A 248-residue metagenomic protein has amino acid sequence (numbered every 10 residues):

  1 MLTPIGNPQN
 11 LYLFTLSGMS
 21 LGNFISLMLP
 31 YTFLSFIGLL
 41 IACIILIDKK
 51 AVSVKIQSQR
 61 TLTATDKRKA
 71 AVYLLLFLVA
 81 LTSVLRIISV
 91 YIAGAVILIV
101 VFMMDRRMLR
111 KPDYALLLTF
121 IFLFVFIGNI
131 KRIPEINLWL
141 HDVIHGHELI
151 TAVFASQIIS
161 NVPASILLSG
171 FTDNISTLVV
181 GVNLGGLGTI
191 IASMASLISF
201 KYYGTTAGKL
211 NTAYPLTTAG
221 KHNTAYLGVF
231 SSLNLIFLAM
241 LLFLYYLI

Functional and structural regions predicted by a protein language model:
M1-M19, N161-S165, L178-Y202: Alpha-helical transmembrane segments and, especially, the helix-loop junctions at the ends of these helices
L2, G22-T65, L197-I248: Juxtamembrane and boundary regions of transmembrane helices in multi-pass small-molecule transporters and channels
N10-S26, V52-S58, I133-D142, S165-L168: Membrane-interface helix termini and inter-helical loops of multi-pass transporters
N23-I25, G146-F154, I166, D173-G185 (+1 more regions): The feature identifies polytopic integral membrane transport proteins across all domains of life
M28-F36, L85-A95, S176-I191: Structural signature of hydrophobic alpha-helical transmembrane segments
Q57-K69, T82-V90: Short, amphipathic, aromatic/basic-enriched membrane-interface segments that mark the entry/exit of transmembrane
A70-V79, N234-L238: Alpha-helical transmembrane segments
L76-F171: Transmembrane helical segments that form the transport core of multi-pass membrane transport proteins
